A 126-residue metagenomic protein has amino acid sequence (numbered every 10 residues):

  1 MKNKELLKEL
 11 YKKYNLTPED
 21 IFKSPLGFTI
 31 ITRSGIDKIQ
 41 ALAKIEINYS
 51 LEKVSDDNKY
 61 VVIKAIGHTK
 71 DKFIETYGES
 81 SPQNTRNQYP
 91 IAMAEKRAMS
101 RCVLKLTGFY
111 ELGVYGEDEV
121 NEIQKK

Functional and structural regions predicted by a protein language model:
M1-K126: Polyanion-binding surfaces on beta-sheet-dominated domains and ring/shell assemblies
